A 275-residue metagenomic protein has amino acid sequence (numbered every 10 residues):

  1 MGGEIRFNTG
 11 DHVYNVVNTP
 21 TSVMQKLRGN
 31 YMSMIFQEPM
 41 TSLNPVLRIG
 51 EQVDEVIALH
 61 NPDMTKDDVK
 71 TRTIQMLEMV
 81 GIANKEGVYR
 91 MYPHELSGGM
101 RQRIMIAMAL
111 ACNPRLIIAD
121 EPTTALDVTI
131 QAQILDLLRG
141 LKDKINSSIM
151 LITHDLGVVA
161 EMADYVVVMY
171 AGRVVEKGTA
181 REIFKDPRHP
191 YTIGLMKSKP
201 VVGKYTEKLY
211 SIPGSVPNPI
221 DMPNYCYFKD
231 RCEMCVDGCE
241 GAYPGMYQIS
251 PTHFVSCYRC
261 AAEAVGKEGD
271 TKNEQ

Functional and structural regions predicted by a protein language model:
E4-K26, I183: ABC ATPase NBD Q-loop/coupling interface
R6, F36, M40, V46-L59 (+4 more regions): Short helical segment in ABC ATPase nucleotide-binding domains corresponding to the A-loop/adjacent helical element
H12, D67-G87, M196-K197: Conserved ABC ATPase "signature" region
V13, K177-Q275: Short catalytic/signature loops enriched in Gly
M91-L96, M100: Conserved ABC ATPase signature
A111-R115: A short, proline-enriched helix->beta-strand linker immediately N-terminal to the Walker B motif in ABC-type P-loop
I118-P122, L126-E207: P-loop NTP-binding/switch modules centered on Walker-like glycine-rich loops
